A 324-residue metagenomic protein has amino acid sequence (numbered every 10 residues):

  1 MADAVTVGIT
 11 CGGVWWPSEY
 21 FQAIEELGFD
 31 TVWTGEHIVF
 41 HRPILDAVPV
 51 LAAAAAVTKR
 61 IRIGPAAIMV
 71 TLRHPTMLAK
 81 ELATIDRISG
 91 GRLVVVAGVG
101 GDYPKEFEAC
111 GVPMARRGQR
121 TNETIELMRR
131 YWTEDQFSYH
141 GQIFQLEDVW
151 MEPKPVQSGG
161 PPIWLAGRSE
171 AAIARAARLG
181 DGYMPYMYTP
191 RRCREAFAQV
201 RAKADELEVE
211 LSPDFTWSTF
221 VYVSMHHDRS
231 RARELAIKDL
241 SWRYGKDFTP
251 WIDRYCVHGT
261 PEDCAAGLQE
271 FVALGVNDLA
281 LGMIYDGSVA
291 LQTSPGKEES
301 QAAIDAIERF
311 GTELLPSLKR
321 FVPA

Functional and structural regions predicted by a protein language model:
M1-T58, R62-I63, K154, G159-P161 (+1 more regions): N-terminal beta1-alpha1-beta2 module of alpha/beta enzyme domains
A2-G12, L72-Y139, Y186-A198, S241 (+1 more regions): Flexible, glycine-rich active-site loops centered on histidine and acidic residues that chelate a metal or position
V7-C11, V32-T34, I63-A66, L93-A97 (+4 more regions): Hydrophobic faces of well-ordered beta-strands that scaffold small-molecule active sites in alpha/beta enzyme cores
G13-E25, E81, L165-R175, T260-E270: Short, acidic/polar
F21-E26, L51-R60, L82-L93, A177-R178 (+2 more regions): Acidic (Asp/Glu)-rich catalytic clusters
G28, A54, I85, M128 (+7 more regions): Conserved, mostly hydrophobic/aromatic
W33-V57, M69, G101, M187-P190 (+1 more regions): Glycine-rich, proline-tolerant flexible connector loops at the mouths of alpha/beta enzymes
L45-P65, R120-L127, Y131, S300 (+1 more regions): Alpha-helix-loop-beta-strand connector modules within alpha/beta enzyme cores
